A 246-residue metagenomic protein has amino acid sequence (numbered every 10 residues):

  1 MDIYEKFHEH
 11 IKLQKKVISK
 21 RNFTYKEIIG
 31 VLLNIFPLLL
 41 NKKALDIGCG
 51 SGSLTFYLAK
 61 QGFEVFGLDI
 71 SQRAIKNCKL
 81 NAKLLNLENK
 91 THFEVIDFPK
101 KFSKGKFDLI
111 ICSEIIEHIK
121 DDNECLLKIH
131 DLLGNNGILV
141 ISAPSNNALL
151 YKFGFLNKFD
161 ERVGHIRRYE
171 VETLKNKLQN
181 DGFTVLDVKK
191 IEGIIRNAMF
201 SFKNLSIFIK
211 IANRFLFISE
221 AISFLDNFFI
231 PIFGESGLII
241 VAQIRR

Functional and structural regions predicted by a protein language model:
M1-G105, L109-S113, N123-L126, I141 (+4 more regions): Conserved N-terminal segment of class I S-adenosyl-L-methionine
E114-H118: A short His-aromatic
I119-K120, L133-N135: Helix-to-beta-strand junctions that scaffold the AdoMet/dcAdoMet cofactor pocket in Class I SAM-dependent enzymes
I129: Class I S-adenosylmethionine-dependent transferase superfamily signal
G137-A143: Conserved beta-strand signature within the Rossmann-like core of class I S-adenosyl-L-methionine
A143-H165: Short, glycine-/aromatic-enriched active-site segment of Class I SAM-dependent methyltransferases
I166-D181: Short alpha-helix
F183-I194: Conserved S-adenosyl-L-methionine
